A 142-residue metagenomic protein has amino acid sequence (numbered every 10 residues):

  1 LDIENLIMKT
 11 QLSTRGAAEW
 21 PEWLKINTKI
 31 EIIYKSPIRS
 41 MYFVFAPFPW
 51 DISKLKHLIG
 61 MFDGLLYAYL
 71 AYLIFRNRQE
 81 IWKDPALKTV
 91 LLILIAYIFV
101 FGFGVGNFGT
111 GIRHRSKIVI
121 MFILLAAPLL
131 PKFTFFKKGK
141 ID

Functional and structural regions predicted by a protein language model:
L1-D63: Alpha-helical transmembrane segments and terminal signal-anchor/GPI-anchor hydrophobic tails, characterized by long
Y34, I59, D63, K88-I93 (+1 more regions): Alpha-helical transmembrane segments of integral membrane proteins
L58-Y72, L94-Y97: Hydrophobic alpha-helical transmembrane segments
L65, T110-L130: Hydrophobic/aromatic-rich transmembrane helices and adjacent perimembrane loops
Y72-I93: Membrane-interface helix-loop-helix junctions at transmembrane boundaries of multi-pass membrane enzymes, predominantly
F75, F99-V100, L130: Alpha-helical membrane-inserting segments
I95-T110: Transmembrane-helix signature of polytopic, lipid-linked glycan biosynthesis machinery
A126-D142: Membrane-interface junctions at the ends of membrane-embedded or membrane-associated helices
